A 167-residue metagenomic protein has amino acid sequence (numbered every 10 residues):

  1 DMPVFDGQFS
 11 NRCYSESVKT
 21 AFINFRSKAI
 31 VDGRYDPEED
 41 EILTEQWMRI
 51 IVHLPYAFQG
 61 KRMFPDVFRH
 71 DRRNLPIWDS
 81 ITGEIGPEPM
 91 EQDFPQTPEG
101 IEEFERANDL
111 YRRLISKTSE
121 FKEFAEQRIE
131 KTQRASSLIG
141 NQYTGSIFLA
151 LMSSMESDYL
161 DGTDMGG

Functional and structural regions predicted by a protein language model:
D1-G167: Terminal domain-initiation and capping elements
